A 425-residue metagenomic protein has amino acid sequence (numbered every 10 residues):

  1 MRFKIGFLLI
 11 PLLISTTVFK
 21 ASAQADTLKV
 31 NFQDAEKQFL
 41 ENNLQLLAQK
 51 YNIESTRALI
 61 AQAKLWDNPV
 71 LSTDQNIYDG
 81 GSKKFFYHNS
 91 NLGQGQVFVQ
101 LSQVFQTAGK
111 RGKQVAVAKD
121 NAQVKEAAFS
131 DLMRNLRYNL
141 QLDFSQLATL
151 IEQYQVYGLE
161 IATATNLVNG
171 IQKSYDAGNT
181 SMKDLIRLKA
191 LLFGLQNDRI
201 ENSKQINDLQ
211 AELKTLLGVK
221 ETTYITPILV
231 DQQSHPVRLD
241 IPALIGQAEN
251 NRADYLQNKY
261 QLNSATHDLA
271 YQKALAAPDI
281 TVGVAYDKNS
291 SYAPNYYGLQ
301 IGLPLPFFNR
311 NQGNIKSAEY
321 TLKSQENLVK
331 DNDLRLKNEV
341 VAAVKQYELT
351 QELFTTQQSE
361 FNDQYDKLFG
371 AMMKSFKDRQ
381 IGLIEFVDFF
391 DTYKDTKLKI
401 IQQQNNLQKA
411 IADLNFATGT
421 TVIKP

Functional and structural regions predicted by a protein language model:
M1-F32, P425: Bacterial Sec-dependent N-terminal signal peptides
R2, V30, L132-Q247, A343-Q346 (+3 more regions): Periplasmic alpha-helical coiled-coil/stalk elements that build and connect Gram-negative outer-membrane
F7, Q24-A25, Q33, I401-P425: Acidic, low-complexity, intrinsically disordered peripheral segments
A21-V70, Q75, K220-N263, D333 (+2 more regions): Bacterial Sec-pathway N-terminal export signals of envelope proteins
Q24-L28, S72-T107, Q114, P227-R238 (+2 more regions): Small/polar, glycine/serine/threonine/aspartate-rich low-complexity segments that form flexible
Q24-Q146: Short flexible linkers and secondary-structure junctions
A48-A63, L132, L136-Y157, K173 (+4 more regions): Amphipathic alpha-helical coiled-coil segments
